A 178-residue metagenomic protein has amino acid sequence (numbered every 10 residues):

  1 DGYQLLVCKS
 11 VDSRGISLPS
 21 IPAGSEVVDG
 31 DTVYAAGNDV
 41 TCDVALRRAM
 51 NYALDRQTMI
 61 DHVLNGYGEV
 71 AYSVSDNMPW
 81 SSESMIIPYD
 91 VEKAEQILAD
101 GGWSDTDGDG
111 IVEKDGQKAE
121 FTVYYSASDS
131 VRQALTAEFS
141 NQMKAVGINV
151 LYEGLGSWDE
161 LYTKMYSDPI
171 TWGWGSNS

Functional and structural regions predicted by a protein language model:
D1-V63, P79-G110, D115-S178: Extracytoplasmic/periplasmic ligand-capture domains
G66-Y72, E153: Short, glycine/acidic-rich hinge or "gate" loops at secondary-structure transitions that mediate conformational
